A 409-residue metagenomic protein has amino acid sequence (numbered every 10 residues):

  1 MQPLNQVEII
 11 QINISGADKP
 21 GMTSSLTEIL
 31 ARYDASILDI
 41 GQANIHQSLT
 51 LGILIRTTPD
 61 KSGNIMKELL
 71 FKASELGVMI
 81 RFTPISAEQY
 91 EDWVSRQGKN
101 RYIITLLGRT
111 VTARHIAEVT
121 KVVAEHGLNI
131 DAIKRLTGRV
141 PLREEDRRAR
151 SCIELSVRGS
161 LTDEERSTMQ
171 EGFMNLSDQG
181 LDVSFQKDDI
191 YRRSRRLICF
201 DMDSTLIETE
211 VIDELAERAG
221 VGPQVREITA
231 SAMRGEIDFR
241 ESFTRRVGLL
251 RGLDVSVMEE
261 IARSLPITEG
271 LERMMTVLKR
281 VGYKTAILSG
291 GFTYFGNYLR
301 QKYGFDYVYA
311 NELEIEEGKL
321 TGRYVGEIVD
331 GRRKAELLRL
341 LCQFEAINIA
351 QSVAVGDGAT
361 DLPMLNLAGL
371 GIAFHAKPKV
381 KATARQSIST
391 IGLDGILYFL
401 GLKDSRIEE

Functional and structural regions predicted by a protein language model:
M1-R195: A conserved regulatory-domain signal marking ACT and ACT-like small-molecule sensing domains and adjacent regulatory
A17, G21, D60, N64 (+10 more regions): Conserved active-site and cofactor/substrate-binding residues in soluble primary-metabolism enzymes
M22, L206-T209, D361-M364: Short glycine/serine/threonine-rich phosphate/pyrophosphate-binding segments that cradle anionic phosphate groups
S86-G98, K187-R196, T229-L253, K319: Long, charged amphipathic helices and adjacent flexible linkers at domain junctions
L107-R109, C199-D201, L288, V355: Short hydrophobic segments within beta-strands
I190-R240: Active-site neighborhood of HAD-like aspartate-dependent phosphohydrolases
G252-E409: C-terminal cap/substrate-recognition subdomain and adjoining C-terminal extension of metal-dependent phosphatase-like
